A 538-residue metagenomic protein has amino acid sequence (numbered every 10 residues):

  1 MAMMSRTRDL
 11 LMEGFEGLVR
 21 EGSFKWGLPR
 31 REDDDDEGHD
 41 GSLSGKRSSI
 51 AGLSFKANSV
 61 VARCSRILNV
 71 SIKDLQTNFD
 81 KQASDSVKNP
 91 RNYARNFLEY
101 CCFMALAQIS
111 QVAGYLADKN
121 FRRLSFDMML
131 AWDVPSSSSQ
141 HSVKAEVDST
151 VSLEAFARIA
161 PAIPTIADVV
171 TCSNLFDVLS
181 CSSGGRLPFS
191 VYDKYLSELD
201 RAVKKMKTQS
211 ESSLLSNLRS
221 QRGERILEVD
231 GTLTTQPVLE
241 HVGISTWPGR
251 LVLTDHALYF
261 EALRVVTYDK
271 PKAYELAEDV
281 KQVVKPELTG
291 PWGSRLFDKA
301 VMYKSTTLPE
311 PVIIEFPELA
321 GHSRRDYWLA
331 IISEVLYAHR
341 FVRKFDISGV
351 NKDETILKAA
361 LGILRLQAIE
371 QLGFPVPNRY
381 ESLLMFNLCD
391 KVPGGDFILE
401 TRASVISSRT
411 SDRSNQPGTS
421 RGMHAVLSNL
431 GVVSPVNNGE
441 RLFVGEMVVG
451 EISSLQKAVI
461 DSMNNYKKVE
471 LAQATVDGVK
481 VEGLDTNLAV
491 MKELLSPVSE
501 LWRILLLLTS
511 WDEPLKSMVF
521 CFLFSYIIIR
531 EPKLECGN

Functional and structural regions predicted by a protein language model:
M1-N538: Eukaryote-specific recognition of extended, low-complexity intrinsically disordered regions enriched in acidic residues
